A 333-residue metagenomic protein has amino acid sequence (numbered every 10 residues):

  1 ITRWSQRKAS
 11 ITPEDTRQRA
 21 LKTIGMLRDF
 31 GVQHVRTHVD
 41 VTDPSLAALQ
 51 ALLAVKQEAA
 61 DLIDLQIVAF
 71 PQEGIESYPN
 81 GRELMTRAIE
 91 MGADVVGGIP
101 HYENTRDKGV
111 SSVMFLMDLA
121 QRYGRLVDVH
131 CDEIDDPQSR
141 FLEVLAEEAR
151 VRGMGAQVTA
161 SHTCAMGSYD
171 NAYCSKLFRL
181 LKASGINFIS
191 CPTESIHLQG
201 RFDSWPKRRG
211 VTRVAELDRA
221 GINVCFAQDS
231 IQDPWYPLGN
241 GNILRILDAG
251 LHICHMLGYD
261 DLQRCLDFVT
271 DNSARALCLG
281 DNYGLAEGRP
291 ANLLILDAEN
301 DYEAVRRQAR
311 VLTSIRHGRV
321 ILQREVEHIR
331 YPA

Functional and structural regions predicted by a protein language model:
I1-H38, L46-E58, E83-E90: Alpha-helical scaffold segments that flank or form the walls of functional sites
T2-Q18, V68-P79, P100-K108: Active-site mouth loops of central-metabolism enzymes
V35-D40, D128-H130: Short glycine-rich or small-residue beta-strand-to-loop segments that form or flank ligand, phosphate, metal/Fe-S
V39-A48, A227, W235: Divalent-metal (often Zn2+) His-rich catalytic cores of metallo-beta-lactamase-fold enzymes
V41-D43, A69-I75, Y102-N104, E133-P137 (+3 more regions): Active-site-proximal loop/turn and secondary-structure-junction residues that shape catalytic pockets, frequently
A47-D61, S77-N187, S204-F226, Y283: Histidine/acidic residue-rich metal-binding segments in metalloenzymes
L126, E147-V158, E194-L198, R208-L296: His/Asp/Glu-enriched, well-ordered alpha-helical/loop segment that forms or immediately abuts the divalent-metal
E287-A333: C-terminal cap of metal-dependent C-N hydrolases
